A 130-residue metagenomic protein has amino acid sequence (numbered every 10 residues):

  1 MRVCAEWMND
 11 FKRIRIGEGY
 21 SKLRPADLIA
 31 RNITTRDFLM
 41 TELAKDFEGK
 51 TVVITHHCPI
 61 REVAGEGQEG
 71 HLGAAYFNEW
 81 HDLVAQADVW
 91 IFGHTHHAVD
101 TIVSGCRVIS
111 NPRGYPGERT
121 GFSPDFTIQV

Functional and structural regions predicted by a protein language model:
M1-V52, H57-E62, E66-G67: Active-site-proximal loop/helix segment associated with metal-binding centers of metalloenzymes
R24, G65, A75, G93 (+1 more regions): Sparse, context-dependent recognition of short Cys/His-centered cofactor- or disulfide-binding micro-motifs
I54-P59, D88-A98: Histidine-centered catalytic micro-motifs
G70-D88, H96-V130: Binuclear metal-dependent phosphoesterase catalytic core
